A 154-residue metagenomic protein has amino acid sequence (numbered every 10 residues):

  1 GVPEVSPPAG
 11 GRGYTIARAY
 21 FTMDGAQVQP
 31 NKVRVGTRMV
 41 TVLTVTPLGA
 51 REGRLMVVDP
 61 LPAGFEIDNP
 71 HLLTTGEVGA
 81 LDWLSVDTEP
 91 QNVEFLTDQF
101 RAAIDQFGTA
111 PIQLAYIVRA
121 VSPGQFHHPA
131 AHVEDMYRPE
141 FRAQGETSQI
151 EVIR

Functional and structural regions predicted by a protein language model:
G1-R154: C-terminal segments of large proteins
